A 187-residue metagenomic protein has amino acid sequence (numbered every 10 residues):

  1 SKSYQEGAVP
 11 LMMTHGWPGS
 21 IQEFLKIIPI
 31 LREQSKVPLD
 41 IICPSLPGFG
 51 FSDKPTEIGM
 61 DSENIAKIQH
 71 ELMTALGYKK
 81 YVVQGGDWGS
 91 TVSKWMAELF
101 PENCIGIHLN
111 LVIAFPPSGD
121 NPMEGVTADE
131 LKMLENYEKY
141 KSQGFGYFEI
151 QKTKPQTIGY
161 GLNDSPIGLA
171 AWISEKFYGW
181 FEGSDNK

Functional and structural regions predicted by a protein language model:
S1-L162, G168-A170, K176-S184: Catalytic cores of eukaryotic secretory-pathway lumenal/extracellular enzymes that build and remodel glycoconjugates
K187: Conserved small-domain helix->loop->beta segment predominantly found in fold-type I
